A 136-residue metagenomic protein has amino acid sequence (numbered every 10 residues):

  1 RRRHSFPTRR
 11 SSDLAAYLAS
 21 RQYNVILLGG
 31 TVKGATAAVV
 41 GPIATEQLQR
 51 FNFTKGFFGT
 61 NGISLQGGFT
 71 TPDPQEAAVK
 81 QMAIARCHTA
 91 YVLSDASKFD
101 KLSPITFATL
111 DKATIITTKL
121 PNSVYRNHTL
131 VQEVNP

Functional and structural regions predicted by a protein language model:
R1-T8: Single conserved hydrophobic/aromatic residue that forms the stacking wall/gate of nucleotide- or nucleobase-binding
D13-P136: Conserved phosphate- and dinucleotide-binding cores of soluble alpha/beta proteins, encompassing both enzyme active
